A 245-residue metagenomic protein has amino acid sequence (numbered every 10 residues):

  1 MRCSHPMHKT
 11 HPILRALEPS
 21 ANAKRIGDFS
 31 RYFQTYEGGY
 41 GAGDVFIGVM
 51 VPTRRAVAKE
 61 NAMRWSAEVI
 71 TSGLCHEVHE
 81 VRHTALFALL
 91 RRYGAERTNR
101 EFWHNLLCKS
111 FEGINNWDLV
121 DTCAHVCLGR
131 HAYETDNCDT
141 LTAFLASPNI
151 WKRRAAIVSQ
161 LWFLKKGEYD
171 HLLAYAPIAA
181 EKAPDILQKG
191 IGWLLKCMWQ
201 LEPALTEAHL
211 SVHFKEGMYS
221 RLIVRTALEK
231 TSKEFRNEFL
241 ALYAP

Functional and structural regions predicted by a protein language model:
R2-P245: Alpha-helical scaffold domains
